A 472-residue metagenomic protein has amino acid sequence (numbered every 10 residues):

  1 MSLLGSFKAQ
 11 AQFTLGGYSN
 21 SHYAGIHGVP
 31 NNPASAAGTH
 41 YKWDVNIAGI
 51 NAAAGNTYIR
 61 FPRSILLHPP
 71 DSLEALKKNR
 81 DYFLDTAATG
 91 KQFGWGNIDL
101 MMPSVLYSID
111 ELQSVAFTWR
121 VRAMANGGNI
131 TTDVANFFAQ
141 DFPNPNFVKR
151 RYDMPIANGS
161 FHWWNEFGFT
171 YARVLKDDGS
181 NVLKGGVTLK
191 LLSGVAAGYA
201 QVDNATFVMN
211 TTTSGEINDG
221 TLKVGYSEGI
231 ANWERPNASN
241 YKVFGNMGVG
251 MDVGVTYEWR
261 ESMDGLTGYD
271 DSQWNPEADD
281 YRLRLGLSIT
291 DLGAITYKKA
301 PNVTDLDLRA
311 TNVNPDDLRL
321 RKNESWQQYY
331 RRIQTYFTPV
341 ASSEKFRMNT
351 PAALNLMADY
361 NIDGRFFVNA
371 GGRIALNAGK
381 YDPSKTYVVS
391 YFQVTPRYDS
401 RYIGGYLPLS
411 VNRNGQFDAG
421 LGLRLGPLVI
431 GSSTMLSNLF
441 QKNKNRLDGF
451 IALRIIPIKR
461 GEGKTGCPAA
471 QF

Functional and structural regions predicted by a protein language model:
M1-G5: Bacterial N-terminal signal peptides
S6-A11: Sec/Tat signal peptide C-region and signal peptidase I cleavage site
Q12-F472: Subset of outer-membrane beta-barrel
